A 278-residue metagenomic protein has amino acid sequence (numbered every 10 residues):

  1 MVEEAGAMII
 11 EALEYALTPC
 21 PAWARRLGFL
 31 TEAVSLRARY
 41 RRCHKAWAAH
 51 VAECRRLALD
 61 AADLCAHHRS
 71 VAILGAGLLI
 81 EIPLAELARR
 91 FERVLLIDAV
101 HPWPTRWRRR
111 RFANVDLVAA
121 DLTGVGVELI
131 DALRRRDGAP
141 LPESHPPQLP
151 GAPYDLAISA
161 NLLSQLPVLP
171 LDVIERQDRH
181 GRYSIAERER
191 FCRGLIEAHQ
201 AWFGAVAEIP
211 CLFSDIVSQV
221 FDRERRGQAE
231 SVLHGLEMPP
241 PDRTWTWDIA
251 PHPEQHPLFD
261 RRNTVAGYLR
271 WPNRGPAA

Functional and structural regions predicted by a protein language model:
G6-A66: Class I SAM-dependent methyltransferase Rossmann-like catalytic core, especially the SAM/SAH-binding loop
H68-L79: Conserved class I S-adenosyl-L-methionine
G77-R90: Conserved SAM-binding loop of SAM-dependent methyltransferases across substrates and taxa, primarily the Class I
V100: Conserved SAM/SAH-binding beta-strand->alpha-helix loop
R109-P150: S-adenosyl-L-methionine
H145-Q148, Q165-L195: Mobile active-site "lid"/loop adjacent to the S-adenosyl-L-methionine
I158: A conserved beta-strand element that flanks and buttresses the S-adenosyl-L-methionine
S218-A278: Charged, low-complexity C-terminal accessory regions
